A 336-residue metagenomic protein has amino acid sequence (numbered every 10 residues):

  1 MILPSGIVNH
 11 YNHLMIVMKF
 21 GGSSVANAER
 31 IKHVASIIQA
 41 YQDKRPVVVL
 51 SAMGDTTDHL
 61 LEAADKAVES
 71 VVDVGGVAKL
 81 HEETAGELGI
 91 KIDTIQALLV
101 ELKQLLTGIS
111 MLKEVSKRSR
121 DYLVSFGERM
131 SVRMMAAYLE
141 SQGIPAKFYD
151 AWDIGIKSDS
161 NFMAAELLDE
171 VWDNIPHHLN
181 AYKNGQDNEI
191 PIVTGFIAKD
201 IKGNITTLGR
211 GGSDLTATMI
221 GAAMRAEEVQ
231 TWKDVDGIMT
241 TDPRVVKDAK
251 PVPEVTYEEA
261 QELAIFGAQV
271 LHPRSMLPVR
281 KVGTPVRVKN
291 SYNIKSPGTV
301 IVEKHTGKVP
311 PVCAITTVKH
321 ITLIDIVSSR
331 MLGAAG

Functional and structural regions predicted by a protein language model:
G6-H272, M276: Nucleotide/pyrophosphate-binding catalytic subdomain
M15, G283, I321-L323: Broad gene-expression machinery/nucleic-acid interaction feature
M53-G54, D153, V235-G237, T284-V286 (+3 more regions): Glycine-rich beta-alpha junction loops
I90-I95, L271-R274, P285-I294, I326: Flexible, glycine/charged-enriched surface loops at secondary-structure junctions
V279: Acidic-aromatic/histidine active-site loop/patch
P297-G336: A conserved regulatory-domain signal marking ACT and ACT-like small-molecule sensing domains and adjacent regulatory
